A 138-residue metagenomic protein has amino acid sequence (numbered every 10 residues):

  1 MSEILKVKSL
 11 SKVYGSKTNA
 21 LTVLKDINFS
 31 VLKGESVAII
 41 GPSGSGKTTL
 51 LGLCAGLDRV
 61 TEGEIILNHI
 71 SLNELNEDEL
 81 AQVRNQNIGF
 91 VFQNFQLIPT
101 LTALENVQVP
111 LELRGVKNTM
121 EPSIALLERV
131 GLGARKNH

Functional and structural regions predicted by a protein language model:
M1-I4, V13-D26: A short, flexible loop at the N-terminus of ABC-type nucleotide-binding domains that lies
T18-N19, L72-G89: ABC ATPase NBD coupling module
I40-P42: The feature captures the beta-strand-to-loop junction immediately N-terminal to the Walker
A55: Helix-to-loop junction immediately C-terminal to a conserved catalytic motif
T61-E64: Conserved coupling/switch loops of ABC nucleotide-binding domains, chiefly the family-specific signature
N68-S71, N118-R135: Conserved ABC ATPase "signature" region
L101-V109, M120: Short coil-to-helix segment of the ABC ATPase nucleotide-binding domain corresponding to the Q-loop/switch region
